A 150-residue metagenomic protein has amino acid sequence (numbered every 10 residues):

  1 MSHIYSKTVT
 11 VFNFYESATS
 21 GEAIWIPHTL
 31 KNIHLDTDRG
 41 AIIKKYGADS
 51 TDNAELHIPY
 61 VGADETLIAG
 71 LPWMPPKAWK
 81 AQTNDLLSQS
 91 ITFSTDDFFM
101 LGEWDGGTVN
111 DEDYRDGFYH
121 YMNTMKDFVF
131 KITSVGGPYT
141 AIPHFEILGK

Functional and structural regions predicted by a protein language model:
M1-K31, D36: N-terminal intrinsically disordered, low-complexity, charge/repeat-rich segments that act as generic
I24-K150: Short, conserved turn/kink motifs that form compact alpha/beta structural patches or helix kinks used as
